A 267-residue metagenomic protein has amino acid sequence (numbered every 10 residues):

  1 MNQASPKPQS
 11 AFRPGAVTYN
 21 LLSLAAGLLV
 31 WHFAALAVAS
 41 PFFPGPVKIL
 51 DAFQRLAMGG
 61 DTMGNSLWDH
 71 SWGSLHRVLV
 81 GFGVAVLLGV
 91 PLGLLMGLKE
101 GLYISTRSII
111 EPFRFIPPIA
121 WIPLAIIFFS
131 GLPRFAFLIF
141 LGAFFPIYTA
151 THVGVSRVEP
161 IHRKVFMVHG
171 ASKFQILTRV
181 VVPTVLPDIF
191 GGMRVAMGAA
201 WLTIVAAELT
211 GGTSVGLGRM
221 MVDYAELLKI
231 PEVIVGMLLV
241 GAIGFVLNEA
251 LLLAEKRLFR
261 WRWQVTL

Functional and structural regions predicted by a protein language model:
M1-A25, E249-L267: Transmembrane alpha-helical segments of polytopic membrane transport and secretion proteins
A37-G83: Periplasmic/extracellular loop-to-transmembrane helix junction in inner-membrane transport proteins
V80-I110: Transmembrane-helix boundary motif in ABC transporter permease subunits
L94, G101-S108, A150, G154-R157 (+4 more regions): Membrane-spanning helices that line or support transport/gating and their immediate boundary helices in channels
E111-P146, V153-G154: Generic hydrophobic transmembrane alpha-helix motif, especially the helices
F137, L141, F174-A206, V235 (+1 more regions): Transmembrane alpha-helices
A150-I189, M221: Short cytoplasmic-facing helical segments at TM-TM junctions of multi-pass membrane proteins
L217-L253: Hydrophobic alpha-helical transmembrane segments of polytopic membrane proteins
